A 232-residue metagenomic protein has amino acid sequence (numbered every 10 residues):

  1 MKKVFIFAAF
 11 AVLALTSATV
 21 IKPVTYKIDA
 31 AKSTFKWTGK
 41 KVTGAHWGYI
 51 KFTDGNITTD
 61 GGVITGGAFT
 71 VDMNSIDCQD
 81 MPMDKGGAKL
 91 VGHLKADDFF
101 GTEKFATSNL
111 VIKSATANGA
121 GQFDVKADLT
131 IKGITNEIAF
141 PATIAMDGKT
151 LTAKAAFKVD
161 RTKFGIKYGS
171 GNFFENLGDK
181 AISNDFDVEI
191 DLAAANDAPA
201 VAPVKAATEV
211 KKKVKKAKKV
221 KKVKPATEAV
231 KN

Functional and structural regions predicted by a protein language model:
M1-V4: Positively charged n-region of N-terminal signal peptides that target proteins for export
I6-A8: Sec-dependent bacterial lipoprotein signal peptides
F10-A18: Hydrophobic h-region of N-terminal signal peptides that target proteins for export in Gram-negative bacteria
A18-N232: Low-complexity, acidic/polar, glycine-enriched regions of mature
